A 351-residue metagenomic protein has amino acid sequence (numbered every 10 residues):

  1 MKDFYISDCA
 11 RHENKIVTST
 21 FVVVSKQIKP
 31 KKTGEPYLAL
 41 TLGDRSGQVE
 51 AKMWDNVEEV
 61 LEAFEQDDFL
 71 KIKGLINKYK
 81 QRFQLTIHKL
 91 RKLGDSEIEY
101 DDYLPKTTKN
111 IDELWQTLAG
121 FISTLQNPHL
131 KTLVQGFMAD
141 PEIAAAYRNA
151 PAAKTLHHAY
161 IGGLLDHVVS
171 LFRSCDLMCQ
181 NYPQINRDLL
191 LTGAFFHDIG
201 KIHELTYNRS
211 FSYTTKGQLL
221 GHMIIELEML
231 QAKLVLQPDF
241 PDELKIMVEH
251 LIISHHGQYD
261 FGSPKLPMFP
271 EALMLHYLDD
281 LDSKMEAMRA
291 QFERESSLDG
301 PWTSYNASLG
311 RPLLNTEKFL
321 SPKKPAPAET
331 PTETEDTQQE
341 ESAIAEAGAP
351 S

Functional and structural regions predicted by a protein language model:
M1-V17: OB-fold nucleic-acid-binding modules
N14-K32: Structural detector for short beta-strands of small beta-barrel domains
K26-P36, V49-D102: OB-fold single-stranded nucleic acid-binding module
A39-D44, Y207: Short, acidic/hydrophobic/Gly-rich beta-strand patch recurrent on exposed beta strands that often constitutes part
Q84-N149, I225: Extended, charge-rich, solvent-exposed interface segments
K131-S174, F196-G200: A short mid-domain helix/strand-loop element embedded in enzyme catalytic domains that forms or borders the active-site
T155-H157, D166, L177-S297: Divalent metal-dependent catalytic cores for phosphoryl transfer on phosphate-bearing substrates
L313-S351: Acidic, low-complexity intrinsically disordered tails
